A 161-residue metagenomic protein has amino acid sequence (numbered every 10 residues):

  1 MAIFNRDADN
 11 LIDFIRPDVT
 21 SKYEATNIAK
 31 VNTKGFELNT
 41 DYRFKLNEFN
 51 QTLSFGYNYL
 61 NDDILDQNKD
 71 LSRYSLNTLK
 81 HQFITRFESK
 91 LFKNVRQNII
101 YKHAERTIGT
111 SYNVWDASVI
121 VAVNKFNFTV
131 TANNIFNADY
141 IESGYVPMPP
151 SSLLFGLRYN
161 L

Functional and structural regions predicted by a protein language model:
M1, L38, F87, I99 (+3 more regions): Hydrophobic, well-ordered secondary-structure elements that form the walls of internal hydrophobic environments
I3, L11-T20, I64-S72, I100-Y101 (+2 more regions): Outer-membrane beta-barrel translocator domains and adjoining extracellular loop/strand segments of Gram-negative
F4-A8, N27-A104: Gram-negative outer-membrane beta-barrel transporters
P17-E24, Y42: Generic detector of contiguous secondary-structure segments
Y23, T33, T78-I84, Y112-D116 (+1 more regions): Transmembrane beta-barrel architecture of outer membranes
A25-T26, Y145: Conserved short-loop catalytic and cofactor-binding motifs
T26-N27, N134: Asparagine-centered polar/low-complexity signal
D116-L161: C-terminal beta-signal and adjacent terminal beta-strands/loops of Gram-negative outer-membrane beta-barrel proteins
